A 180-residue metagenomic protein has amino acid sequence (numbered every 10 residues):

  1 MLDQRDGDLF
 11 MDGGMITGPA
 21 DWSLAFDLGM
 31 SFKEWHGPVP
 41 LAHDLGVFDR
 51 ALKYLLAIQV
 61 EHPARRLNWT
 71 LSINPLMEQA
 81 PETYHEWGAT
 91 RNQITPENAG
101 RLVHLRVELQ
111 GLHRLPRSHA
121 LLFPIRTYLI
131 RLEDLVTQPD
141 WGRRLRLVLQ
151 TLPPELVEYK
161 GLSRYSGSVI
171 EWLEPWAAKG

Functional and structural regions predicted by a protein language model:
M1-G180: Extended, well-ordered protein cores
